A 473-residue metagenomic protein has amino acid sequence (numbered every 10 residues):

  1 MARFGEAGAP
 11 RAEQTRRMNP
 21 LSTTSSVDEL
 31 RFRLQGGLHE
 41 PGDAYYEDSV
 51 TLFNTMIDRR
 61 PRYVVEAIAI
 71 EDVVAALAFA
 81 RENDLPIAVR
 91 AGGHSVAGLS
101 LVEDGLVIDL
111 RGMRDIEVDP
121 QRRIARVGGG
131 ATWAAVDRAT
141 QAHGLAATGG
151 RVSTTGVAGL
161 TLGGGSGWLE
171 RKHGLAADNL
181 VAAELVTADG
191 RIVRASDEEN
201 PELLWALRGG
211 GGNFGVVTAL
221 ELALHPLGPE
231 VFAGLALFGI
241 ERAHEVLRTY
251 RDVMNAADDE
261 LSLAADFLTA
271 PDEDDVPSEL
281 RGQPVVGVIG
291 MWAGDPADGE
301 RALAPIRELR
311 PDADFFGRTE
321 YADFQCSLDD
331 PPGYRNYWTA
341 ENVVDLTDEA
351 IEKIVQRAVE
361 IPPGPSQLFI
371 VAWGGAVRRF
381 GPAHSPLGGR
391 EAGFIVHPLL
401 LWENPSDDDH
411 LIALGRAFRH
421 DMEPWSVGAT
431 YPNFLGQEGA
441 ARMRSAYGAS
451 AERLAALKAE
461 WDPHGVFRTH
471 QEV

Functional and structural regions predicted by a protein language model:
A2-V473: Soluble FAD-dependent oxygen oxidases
